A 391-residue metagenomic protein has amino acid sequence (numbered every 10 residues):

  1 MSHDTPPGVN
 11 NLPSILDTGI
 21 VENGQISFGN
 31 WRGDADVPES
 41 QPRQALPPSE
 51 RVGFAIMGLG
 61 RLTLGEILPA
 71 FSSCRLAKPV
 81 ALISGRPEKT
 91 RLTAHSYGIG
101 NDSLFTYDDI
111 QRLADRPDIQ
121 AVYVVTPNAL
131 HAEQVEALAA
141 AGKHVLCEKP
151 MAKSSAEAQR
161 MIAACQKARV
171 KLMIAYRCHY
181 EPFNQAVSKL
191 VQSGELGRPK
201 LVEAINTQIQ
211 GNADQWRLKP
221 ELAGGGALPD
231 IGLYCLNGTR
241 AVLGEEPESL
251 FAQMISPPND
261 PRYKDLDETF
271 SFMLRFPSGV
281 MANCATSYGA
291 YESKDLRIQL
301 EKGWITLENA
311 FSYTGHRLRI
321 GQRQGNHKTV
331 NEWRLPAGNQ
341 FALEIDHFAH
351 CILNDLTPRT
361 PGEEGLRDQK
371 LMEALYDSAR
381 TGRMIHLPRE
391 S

Functional and structural regions predicted by a protein language model:
H3-I99: N-terminal Rossmann-like dinucleotide-binding module
H3-S27, G325-S391: C-terminal helical cap and adjacent loop that interface with cofactors, partners, or active-site loops
L12-E50, N237-T314, A342-L356, S391: Contiguous beta-strand/loop segments that form the cofactor/metal-binding neighborhood of enzyme cores
N101-D109: Conserved SAM-binding strand-loop segment of SAM-dependent methyltransferases
D118, T126-P127, T286: Short glycine-/small-residue-rich Rossmann-like dinucleotide-binding loops
A121, P127-N128, A132-H179, G194: Beta-strand-loop-alpha-helix segment that lines the small-molecule cofactor/substrate pocket of alpha/beta enzymes
V125-T126, L300: Short, well-ordered coil/turn residues at beta-beta hairpins and beta-strand->alpha-helix junctions within
C178-Y263, G382: Predominantly a Rossmann-like dinucleotide-binding segment in NAD(P)-dependent oxidoreductases
